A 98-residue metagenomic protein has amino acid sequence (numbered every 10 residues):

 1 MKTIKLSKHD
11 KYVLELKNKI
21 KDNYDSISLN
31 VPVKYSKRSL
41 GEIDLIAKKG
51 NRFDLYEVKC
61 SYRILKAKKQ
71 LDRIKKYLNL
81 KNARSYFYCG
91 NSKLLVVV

Functional and structural regions predicted by a protein language model:
M1-V98: Intrinsically disordered, low-complexity Ser/Thr/Pro/Gly-rich regulatory segments
